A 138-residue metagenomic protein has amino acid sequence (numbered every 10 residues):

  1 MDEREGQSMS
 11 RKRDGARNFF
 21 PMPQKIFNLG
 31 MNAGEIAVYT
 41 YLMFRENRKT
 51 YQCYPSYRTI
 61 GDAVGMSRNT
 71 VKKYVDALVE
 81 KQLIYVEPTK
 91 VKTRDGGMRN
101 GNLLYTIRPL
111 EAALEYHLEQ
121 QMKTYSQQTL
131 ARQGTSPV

Functional and structural regions predicted by a protein language model:
M1-R11, E80, T106-V138: Charged low-complexity intrinsically disordered patches
M1-T70, D76, M98: Short recognition helix of helix-turn-helix/winged-helix DNA-binding domains
N18-F20, Q52, Y85, T106 (+1 more regions): Compositionally biased, intrinsically disordered/low-complexity regions enriched for serine, proline and threonine
K49-Y51, S56, I84, N102 (+1 more regions): Generic alpha-helical propensity signal that fires on short helical segments and nearby coil/disordered stretches
S56, T89-Y116: Short, cationic-aromatic polyanion-contact patches
Y57-G61, Y74, L104-T106, T124-Q127: Short, low-complexity, polar/charged sequence segments that are solvent-exposed and flexible
K72-K73, K81: A general lysine-centric signal
E80-K90: A short, conserved structural fragment
